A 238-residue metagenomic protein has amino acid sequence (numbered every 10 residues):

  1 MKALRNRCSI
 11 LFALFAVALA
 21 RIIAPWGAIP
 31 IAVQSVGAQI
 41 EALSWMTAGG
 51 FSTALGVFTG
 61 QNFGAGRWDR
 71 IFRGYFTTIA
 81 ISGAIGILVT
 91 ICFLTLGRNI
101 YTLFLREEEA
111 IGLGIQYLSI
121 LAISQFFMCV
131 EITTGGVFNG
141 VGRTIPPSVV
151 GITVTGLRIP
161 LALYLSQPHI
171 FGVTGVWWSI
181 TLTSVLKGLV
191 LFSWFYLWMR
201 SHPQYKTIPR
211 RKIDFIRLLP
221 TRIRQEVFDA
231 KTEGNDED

Functional and structural regions predicted by a protein language model:
M1-A18, L43, T47, F51 (+3 more regions): Hydrophobic faces of transmembrane alpha-helices in multi-pass small-molecule transporters and flippases across diverse
M1-A3, T59-S124, S166-D238: Short alpha-helical transmembrane segments in multi-pass integral membrane proteins
R5, V17, R21, V57 (+6 more regions): Transmembrane alpha-helix boundary and packing residues in multipass membrane permease domains and related
A13-G37, L43, Q61-N62, N99-E108 (+1 more regions): Helix-terminus/linker motif at the lipid-water interface of multi-pass membrane proteins
A18-L19, P30, L55, L113 (+3 more regions): Hydrophobic alpha-helical segments typical of transmembrane helices and their membrane-interface/capping positions
A20, V33-G97, M128-V150: Small-residue-rich hydrophobic transmembrane alpha-helices
I29-P30, T144-I145, G172-V173: Membrane-helix interface segments
G49-S52, L121-G140, P146-L161, G175-F192: Short runs within selected transmembrane alpha-helices of multi-pass transporters and secretion channels
